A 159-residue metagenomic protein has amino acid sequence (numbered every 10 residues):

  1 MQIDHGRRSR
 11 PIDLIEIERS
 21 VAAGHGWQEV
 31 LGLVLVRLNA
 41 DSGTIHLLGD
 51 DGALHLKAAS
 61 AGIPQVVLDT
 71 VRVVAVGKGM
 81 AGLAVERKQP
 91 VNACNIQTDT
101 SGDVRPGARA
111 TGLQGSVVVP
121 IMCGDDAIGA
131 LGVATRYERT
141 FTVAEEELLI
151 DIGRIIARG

Functional and structural regions predicted by a protein language model:
M1-H25, V36, G159: Signal-transmission linkers at sensory-effector interfaces
R19-K57, V67-L68, K78: Helix-loop-beta substructure at the N-terminus of cytosolic sensory domains that couple signal/ligand detection
L48, A53-L56, Q65-D99: Regulatory sensory and allosteric helical modules in signal-transduction proteins and certain transcription factors
D51, M122-A127, R136: Flexible loop/coil segments at beta-strand boundaries within sensory signal-transduction domains
I63-V67, C94-G115, T135: Signal-transducing coupling segments at domain and membrane junctions
Q114-M122: A short, aliphatic-rich beta-strand micro-motif
C123, A127, F141-G159: Amphipathic alpha-helical "output/dimerization" segments
A130-T140: Short beta-strand-to-loop transition segments that serve as allosteric relay/switch motifs in sensory/regulatory domains
